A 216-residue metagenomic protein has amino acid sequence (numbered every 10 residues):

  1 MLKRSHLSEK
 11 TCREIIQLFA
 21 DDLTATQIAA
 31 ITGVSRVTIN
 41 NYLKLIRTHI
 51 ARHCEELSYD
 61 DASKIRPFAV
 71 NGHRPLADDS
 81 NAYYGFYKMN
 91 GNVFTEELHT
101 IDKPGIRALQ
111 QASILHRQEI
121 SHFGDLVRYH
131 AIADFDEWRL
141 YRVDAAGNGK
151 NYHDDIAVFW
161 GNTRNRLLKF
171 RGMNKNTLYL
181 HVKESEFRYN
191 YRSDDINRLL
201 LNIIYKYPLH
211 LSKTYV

Functional and structural regions predicted by a protein language model:
M1-V216: Residue-level recognition of single "structural anchor" positions that define or cap local secondary structure
